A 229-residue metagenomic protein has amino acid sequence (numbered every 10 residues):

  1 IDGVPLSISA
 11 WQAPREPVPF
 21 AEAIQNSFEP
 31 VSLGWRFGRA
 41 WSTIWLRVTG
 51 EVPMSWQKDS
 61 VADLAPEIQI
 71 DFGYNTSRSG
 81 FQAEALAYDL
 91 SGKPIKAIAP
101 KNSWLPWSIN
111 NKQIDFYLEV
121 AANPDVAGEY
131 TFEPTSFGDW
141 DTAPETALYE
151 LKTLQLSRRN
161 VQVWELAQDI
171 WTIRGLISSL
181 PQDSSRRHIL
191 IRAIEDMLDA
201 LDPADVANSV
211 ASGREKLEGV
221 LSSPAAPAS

Functional and structural regions predicted by a protein language model:
I1-S229: Carbohydrate-active enzymes and regulators
